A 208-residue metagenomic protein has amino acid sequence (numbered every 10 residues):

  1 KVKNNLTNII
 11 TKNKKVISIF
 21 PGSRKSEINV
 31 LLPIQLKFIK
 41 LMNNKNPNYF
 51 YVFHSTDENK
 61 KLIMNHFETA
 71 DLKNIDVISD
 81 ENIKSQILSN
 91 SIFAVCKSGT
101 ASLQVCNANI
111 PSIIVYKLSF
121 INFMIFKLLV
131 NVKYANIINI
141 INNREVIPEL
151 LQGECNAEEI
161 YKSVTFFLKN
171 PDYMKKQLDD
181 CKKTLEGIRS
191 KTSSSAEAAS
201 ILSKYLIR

Functional and structural regions predicted by a protein language model:
K1-R208: Nucleotide-activated sugar donor-binding and catalytic core shared by glycosyltransferases and related lipid-linked
